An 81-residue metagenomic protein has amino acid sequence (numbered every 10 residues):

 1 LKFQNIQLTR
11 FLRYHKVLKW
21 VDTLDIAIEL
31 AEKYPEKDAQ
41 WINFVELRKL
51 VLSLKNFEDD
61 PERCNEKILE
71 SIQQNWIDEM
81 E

Functional and structural regions predicted by a protein language model:
L1-H15: N-terminal mitochondrial targeting presequence
H15-E81: A charge-rich, low-complexity, intrinsically flexible signal that marks solvent-exposed coils, linkers, repeats
